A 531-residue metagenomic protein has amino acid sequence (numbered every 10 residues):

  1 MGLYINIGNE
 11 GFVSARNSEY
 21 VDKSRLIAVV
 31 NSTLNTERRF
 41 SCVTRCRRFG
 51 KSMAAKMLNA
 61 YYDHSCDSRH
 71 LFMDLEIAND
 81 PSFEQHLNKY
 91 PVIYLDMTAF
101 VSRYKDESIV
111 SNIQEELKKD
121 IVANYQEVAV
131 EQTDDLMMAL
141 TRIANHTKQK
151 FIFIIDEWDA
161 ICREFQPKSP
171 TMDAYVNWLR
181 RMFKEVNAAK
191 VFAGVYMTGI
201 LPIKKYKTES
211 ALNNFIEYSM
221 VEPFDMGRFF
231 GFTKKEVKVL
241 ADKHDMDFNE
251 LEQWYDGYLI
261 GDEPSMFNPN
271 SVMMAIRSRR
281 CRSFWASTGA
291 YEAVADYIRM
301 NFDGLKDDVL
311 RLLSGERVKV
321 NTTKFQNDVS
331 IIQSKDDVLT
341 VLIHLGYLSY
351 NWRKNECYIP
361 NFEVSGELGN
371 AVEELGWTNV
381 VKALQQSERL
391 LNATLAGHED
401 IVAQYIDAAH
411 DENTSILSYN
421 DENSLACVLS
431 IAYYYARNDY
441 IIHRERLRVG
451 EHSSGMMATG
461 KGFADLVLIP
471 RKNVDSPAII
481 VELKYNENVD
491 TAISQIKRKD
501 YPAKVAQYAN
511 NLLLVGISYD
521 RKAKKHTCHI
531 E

Functional and structural regions predicted by a protein language model:
M1-D421, A436-Y440, S453-S454: Phosphate-binding site recognition
R142-T147, D439-V474: Active-site metal-binding core of divalent-cation-utilizing nuclease and nuclease-like domains
I152, P477-V481, L513: Structural motif
M182-A189, T340-L348, S430-Y435, Q495-V515: Metal-dependent nuclease catalytic cores in nucleic-acid-processing enzymes, especially RNase H-like/related
I332, N351-G369, R446-E451, G460-D465 (+3 more regions): Positively charged interface segments
S424-V428: Amphipathic alpha-helical
L429, A464-L468, P477-E487, K499: Conserved catalytic cores of phosphodiester-cleaving nucleases, focusing on short active-site segments
E487-I493, Y501-I530: Nucleic-acid nuclease catalytic cores
